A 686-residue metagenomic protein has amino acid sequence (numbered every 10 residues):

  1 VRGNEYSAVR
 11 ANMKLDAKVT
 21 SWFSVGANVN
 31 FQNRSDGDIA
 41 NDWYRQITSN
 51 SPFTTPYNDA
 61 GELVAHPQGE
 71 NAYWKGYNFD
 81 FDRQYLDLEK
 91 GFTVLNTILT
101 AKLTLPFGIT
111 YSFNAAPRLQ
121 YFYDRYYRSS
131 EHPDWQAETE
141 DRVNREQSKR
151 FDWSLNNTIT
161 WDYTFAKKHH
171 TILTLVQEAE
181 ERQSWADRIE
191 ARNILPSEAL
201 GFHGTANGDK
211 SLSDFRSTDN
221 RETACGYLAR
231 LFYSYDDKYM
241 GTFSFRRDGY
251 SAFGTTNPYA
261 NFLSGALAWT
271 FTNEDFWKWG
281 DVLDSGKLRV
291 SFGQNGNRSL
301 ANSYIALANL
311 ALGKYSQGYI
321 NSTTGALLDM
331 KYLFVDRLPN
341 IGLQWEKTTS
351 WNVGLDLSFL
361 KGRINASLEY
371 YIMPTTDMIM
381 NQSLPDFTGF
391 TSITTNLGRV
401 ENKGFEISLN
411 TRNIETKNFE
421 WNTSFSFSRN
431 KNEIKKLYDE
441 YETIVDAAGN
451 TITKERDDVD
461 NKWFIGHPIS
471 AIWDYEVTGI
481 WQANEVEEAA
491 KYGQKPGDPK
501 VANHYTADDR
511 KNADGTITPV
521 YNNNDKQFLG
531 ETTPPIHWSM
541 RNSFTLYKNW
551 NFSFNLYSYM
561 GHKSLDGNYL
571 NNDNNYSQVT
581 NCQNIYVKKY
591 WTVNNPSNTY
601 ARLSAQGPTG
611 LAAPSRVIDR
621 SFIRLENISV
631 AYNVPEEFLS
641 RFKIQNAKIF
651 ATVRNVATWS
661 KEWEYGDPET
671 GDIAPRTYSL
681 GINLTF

Functional and structural regions predicted by a protein language model:
V1-N28, Q32-A40, K75-F92, E140-D152 (+7 more regions): Outer-membrane beta-barrel proteins
V1-N4, R10-Y77, R83-V94, D124 (+6 more regions): Flexible loop and strand-edge segments within Gram-negative outer membrane beta-barrel domains
W22-S24, P106-G108, T164-T171, K238 (+11 more regions): Short loop/turn motifs that connect adjacent beta-strands in outer-membrane beta-barrel proteins
R45-F81, R125-D141, W185-D214, I305-L338 (+6 more regions): Surface-exposed loop/turn segments flanking beta-strands in extracellular/periplasmic regions
D80-L86, N207-L228, Q317-N365, I393-T416 (+2 more regions): Outer-membrane beta-barrel signature, preferentially recognizing the C-terminal barrel domain of Gram-negative
S129, E138-K238, A326-L328, L338 (+1 more regions): Outer-membrane beta-barrel transmembrane domain signature of Gram-negative proteins, especially the mid-to-C-terminal
W135, D209, Y250, Y559-I649 (+1 more regions): Extracytoplasmic gating/loop element in the C-terminal half of outer-membrane beta-barrel translocons and assembly
R188-E190, S303-I305, L312-G318, T395 (+1 more regions): Conserved small-residue
